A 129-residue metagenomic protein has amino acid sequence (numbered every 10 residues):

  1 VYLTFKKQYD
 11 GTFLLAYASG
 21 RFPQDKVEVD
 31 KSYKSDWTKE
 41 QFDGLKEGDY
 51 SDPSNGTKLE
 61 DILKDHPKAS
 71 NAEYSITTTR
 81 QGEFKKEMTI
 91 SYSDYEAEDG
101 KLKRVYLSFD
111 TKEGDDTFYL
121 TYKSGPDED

Functional and structural regions predicted by a protein language model:
V1-D129: Residues within mature, well-folded domains
